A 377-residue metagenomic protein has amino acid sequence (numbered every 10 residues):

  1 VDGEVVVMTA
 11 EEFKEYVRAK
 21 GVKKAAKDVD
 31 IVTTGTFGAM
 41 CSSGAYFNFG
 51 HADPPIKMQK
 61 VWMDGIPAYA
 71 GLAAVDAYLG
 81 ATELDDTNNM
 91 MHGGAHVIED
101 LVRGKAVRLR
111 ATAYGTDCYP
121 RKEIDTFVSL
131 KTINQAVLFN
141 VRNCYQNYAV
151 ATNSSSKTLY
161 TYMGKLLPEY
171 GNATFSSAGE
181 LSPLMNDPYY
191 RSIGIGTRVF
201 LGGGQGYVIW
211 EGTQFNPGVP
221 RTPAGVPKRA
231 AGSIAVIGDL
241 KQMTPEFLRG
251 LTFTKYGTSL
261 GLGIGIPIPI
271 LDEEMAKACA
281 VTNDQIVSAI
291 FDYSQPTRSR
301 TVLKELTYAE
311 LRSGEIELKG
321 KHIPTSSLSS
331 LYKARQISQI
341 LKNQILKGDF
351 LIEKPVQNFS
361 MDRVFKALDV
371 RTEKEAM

Functional and structural regions predicted by a protein language model:
V1-M377: Anaerobic metallocofactor- and corrinoid-dependent redox/one-carbon enzyme cores, especially those from methanogenesis
